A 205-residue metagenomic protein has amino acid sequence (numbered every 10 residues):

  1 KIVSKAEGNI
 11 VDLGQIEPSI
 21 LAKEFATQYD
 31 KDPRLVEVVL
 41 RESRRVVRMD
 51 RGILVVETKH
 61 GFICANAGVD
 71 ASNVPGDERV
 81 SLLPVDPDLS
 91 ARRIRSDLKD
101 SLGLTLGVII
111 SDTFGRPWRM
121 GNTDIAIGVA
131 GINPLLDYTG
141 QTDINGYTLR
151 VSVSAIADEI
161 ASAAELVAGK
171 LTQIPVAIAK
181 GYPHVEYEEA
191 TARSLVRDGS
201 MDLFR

Functional and structural regions predicted by a protein language model:
K1-A22: N-terminal low-complexity or amphipathic/hydrophobic leaders
V3, I20-E78, L102, L106-R205: A structural signal for small-residue-enriched, beta-sheet-centric alpha/beta enzyme cores and oligomeric scaffold folds
L82-L106: Phosphate-interacting basic helix/loop segments used at nucleotide- and nucleic-acid interfaces
